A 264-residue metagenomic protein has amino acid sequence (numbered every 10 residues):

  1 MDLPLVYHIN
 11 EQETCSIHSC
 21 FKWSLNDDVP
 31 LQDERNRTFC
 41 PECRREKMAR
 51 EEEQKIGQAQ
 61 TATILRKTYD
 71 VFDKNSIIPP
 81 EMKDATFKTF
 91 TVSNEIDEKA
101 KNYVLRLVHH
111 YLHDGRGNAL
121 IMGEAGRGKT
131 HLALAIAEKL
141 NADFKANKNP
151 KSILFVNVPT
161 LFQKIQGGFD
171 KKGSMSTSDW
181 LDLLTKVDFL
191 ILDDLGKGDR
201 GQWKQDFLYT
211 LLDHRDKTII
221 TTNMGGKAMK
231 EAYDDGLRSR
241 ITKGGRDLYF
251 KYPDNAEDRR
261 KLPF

Functional and structural regions predicted by a protein language model:
M1-E98, R260-F264: A short, basic N-terminal segment
P80-E81, T89-A119: Pre-Walker A (pre-P-loop) alpha-helix and adjacent loop at the N terminus of AAA/AAA+ ATPase modules, a conserved
E95-L105, N141-K186: Short glycine-rich substrate-engagement loop in P-loop NTPases that contacts/grips substrate
Y111-D114, A146-K148, D182-T185, L211-R215 (+1 more regions): Conserved catalytic network of the ASCE P-loop NTPase/AAA+ motor domain
D114-L134: Walker A/P-loop nucleotide-binding motif
G117, S152, K186-F189, H214-I220: Loop/turn-to-beta-strand initiation segments
A137, A142, L161-G168, L195-F264: Replace "adjacent to P-loop NTPase cores in ATP/GTP-dependent enzymes" with "adjacent to NTP-binding cores
